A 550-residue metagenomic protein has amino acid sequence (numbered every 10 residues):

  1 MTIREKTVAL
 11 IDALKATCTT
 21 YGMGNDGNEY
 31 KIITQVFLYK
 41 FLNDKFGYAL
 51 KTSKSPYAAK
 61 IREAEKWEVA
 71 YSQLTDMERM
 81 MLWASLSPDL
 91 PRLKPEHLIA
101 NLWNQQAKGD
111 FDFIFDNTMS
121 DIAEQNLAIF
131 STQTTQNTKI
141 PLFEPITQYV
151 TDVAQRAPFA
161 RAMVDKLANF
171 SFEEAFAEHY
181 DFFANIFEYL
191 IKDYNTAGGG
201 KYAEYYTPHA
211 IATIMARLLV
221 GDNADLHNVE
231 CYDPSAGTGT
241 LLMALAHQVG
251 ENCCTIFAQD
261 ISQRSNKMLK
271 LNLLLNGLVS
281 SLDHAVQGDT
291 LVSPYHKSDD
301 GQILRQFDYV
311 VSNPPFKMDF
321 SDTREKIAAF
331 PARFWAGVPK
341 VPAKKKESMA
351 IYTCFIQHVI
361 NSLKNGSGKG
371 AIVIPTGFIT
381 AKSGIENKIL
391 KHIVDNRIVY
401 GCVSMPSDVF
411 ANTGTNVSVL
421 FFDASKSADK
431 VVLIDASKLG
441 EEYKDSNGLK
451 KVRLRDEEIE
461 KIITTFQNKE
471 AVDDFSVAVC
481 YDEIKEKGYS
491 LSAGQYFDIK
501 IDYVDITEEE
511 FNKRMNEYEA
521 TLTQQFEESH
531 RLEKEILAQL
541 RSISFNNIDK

Functional and structural regions predicted by a protein language model:
M1-I214, L218-L219, S281-T290, S404-S407 (+2 more regions): Non-catalytic, mostly N-terminal accessory regions of nucleic-acid modification and defense proteins
T19, L273, V292-D300, H358-V359 (+2 more regions): Generic recognition of flexible, low-complexity loop/linker segments
P158-A162, K201-E204, C254, A258 (+2 more regions): Alpha-helix N-cap/helix-initiation motif
K201-S312, K317-A328, K340, I374-G377 (+3 more regions): Conserved S-adenosyl-L-methionine
L304-K550: A conserved structural/catalytic subdomain of Rossmann-like adenosyl-cofactor enzymes
